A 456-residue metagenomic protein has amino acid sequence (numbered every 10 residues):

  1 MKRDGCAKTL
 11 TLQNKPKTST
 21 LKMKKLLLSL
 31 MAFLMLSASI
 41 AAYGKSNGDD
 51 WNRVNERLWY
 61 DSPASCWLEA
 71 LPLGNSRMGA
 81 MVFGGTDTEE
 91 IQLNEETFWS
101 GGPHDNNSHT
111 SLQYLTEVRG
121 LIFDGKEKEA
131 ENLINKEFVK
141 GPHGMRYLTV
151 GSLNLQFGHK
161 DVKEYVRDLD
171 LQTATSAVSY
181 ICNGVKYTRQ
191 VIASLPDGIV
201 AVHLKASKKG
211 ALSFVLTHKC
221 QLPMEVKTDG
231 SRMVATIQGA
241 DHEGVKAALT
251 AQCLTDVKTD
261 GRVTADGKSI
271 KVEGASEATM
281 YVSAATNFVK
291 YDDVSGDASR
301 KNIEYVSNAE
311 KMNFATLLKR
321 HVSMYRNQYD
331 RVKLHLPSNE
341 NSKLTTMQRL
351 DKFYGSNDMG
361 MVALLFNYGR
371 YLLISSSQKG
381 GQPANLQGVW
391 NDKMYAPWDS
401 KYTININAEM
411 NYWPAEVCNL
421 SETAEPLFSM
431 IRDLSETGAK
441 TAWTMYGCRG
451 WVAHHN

Functional and structural regions predicted by a protein language model:
M1-S46: Bacterial Sec-dependent N-terminal signal peptides
K45-N456: Aromatic-residue-lined binding/catalytic grooves and analogous aromatic/hydrophobic interfacial grooves in multimeric
